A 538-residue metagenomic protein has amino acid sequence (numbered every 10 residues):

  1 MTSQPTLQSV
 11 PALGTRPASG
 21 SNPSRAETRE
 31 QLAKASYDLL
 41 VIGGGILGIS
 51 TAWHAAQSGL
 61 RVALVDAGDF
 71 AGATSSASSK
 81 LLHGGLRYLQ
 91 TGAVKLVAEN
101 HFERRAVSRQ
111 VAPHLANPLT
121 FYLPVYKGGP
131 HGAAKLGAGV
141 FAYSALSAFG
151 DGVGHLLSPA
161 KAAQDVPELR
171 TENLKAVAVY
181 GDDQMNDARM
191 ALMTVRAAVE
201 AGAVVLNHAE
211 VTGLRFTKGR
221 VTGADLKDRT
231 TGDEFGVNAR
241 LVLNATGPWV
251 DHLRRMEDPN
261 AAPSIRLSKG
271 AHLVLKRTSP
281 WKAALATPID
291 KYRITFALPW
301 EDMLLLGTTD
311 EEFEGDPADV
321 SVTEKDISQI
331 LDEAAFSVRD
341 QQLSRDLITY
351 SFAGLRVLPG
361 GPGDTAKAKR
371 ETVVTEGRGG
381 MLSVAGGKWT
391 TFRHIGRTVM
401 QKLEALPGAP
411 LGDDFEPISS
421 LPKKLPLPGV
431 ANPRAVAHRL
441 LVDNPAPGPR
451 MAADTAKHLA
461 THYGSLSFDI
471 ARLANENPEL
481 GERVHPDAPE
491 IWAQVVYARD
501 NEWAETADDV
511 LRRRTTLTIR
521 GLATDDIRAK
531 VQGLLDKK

Functional and structural regions predicted by a protein language model:
M1-L39, H54-S58: Extreme N-terminal leader/targeting segments of oxidoreductases
E27, Q31, G68, H114 (+12 more regions): C-terminal accessory subdomains/tails of enzymes that are appended
A33-L47, A63: Beta1/beta-strand and adjacent pyrophosphate-binding region of the FAD-binding site in flavoprotein oxidoreductases
A35-Y37, T231-L241: Core beta-strand elements of the Rossmann-like FAD/NAD(P) dinucleotide-binding domain in flavoenzyme oxidoreductases
I42, V237-G247: Short hydrophobic core segments
A56-S76: Glycine-rich FAD pyrophosphate-binding loop
K80-D165: Dinucleotide-binding Rossmann-like beta1-alpha1 core, especially the glycine-rich loop that anchors the ADP
N207-T222: A conserved short coil-to-beta-strand element within the FAD-binding core of flavoproteins
